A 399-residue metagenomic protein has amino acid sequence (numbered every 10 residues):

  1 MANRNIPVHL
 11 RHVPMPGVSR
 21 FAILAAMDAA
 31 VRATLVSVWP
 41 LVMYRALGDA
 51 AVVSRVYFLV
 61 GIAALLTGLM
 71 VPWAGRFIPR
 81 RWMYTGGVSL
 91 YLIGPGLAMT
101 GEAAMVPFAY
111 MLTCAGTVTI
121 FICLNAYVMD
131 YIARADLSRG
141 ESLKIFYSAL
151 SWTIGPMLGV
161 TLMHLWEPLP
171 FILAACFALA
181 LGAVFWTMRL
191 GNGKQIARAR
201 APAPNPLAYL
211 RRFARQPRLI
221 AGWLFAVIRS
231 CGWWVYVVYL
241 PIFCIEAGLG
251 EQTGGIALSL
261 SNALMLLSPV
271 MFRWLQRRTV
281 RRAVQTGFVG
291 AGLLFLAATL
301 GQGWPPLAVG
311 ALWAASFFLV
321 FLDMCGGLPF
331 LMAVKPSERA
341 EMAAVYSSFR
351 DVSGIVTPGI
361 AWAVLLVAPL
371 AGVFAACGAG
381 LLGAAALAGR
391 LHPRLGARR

Functional and structural regions predicted by a protein language model:
A2-P16, N192-F225: Juxtamembrane intracellular "pre-TM" segments in multi-pass secondary transporters
I6-G61, R218-A257: Helix-loop boundary and gating motifs at the non-cytosolic
W39, T119-I132, F321-V334: Intracellular juxtamembrane helix-capping segments at the cytosolic ends of symmetry-related transmembrane helices
T67-P79, M163, S268-V280, L365: Helix-to-loop junctions at the C-terminal end of transmembrane segments in multipass secondary transporters
W82-G96, R282-A297: Structural signature of the two symmetry-related core transmembrane helices
T113-S148: Cytoplasmic helix-loop-helix junction between adjacent transmembrane helices in 12-TM secondary transporters
P170-T187, F374-G389: Symmetry-related core transmembrane helices of the 12-TM Major Facilitator Superfamily/SLC fold
S337-L366: A late C-terminal transmembrane helix in Major Facilitator Superfamily
